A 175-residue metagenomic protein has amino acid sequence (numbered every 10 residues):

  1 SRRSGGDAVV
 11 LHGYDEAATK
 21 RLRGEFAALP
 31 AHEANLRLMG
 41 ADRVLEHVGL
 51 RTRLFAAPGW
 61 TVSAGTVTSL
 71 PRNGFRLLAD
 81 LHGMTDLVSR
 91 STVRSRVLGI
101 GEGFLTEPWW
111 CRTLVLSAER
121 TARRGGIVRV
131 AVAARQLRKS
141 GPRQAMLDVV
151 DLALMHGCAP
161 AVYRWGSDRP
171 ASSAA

Functional and structural regions predicted by a protein language model:
S1-T68, I127-A134: Metal-dependent polysaccharide deacetylase catalytic core of the NodB/CE4 family, i.e., the active-site-bearing domain
R3, E46, P71, A122 (+1 more regions): Anion (oxyanion) recognition and catalysis
S4, L77, I127, V132-A175: C-terminal domain-boundary segment and adjacent tail
V9-H12, L54, L77, R94-R96 (+1 more regions): Glycan-processing catalytic domains of CAZymes
V10, P71-D86: Acidic, His- and aromatic-enriched active-site or binding-groove loops in soluble protein domains that engage sugars
A17-E46, T85-R124, P142: Alpha-helical scaffold elements lining the catalytic groove of polysaccharide deacetylases
A17-K20, V62-T66, D86-L87, L137-S140 (+1 more regions): Short catalytic/ligand-binding loop motif for oxyanion handling, primarily in non-cytosolic enzymes, centered on
S63-L78, L147: Short, electropositive alpha-helical surface patch
